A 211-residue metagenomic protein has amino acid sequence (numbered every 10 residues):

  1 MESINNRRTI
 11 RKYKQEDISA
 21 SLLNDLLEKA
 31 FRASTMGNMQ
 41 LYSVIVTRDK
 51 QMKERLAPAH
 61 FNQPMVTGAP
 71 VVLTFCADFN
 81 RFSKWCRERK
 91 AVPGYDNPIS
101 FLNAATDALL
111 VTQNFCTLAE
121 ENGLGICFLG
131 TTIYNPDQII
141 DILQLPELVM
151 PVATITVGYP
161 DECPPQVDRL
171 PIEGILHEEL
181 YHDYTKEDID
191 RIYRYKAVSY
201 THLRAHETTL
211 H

Functional and structural regions predicted by a protein language model:
M1-E16: Generic N-terminal amphipathic, Lys/Arg-enriched alpha-helix
R7, L26-R32, L73, D96-I142 (+1 more regions): Small-aliphatic-rich amphipathic alpha-helix that forms the alpha element of a beta-alpha
A20-K29, E54: Short amphipathic alpha-helical segments
L22, A33, N38: N-terminal glycine-rich anion-binding loops that anchor highly charged ligand groups
M39-L109: Glycine/small-residue-rich phosphate/adenosyl-binding loop
P146-C163: A glycine-rich helix N-cap at a beta->alpha junction
Q166-Y200: Phosphate/diphosphate-binding glycine-rich loops and adjacent basic-rich segments that engage nucleotide
T201-T208: Conserved small/polar residues in nucleotide/adenosyl-binding loops
